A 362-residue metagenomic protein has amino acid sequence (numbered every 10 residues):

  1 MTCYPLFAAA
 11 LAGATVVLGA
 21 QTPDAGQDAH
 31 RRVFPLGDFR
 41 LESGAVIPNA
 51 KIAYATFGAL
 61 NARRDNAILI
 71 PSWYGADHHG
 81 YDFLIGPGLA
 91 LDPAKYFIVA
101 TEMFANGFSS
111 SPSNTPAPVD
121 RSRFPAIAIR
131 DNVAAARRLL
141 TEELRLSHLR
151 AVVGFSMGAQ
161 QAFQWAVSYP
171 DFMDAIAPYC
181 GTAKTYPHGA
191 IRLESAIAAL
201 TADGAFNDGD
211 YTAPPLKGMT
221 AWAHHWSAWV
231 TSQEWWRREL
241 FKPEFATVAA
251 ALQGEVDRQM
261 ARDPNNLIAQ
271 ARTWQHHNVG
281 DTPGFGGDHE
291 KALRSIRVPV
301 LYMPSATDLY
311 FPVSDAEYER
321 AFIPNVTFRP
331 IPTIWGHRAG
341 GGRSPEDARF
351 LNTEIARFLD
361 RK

Functional and structural regions predicted by a protein language model:
A20-I70, H78: Catalytic-loop region of hydrolases
A55-A117: N-terminal cap/lid subdomain of alpha/beta-hydrolase-fold enzymes
L89-E143, G189-A190, E194-D208, W335-G336: Cap/lid segment of the alpha/beta-hydrolase catalytic domain
S147-P187: Conserved hydrolase catalytic core segment
F172-D257: Alpha/beta-hydrolase-fold enzymes
I296, Y302-P304: Short beta-strand/loop motif that positions the catalytic acidic residue of the alpha/beta-hydrolase fold
L309-D315: Conserved alpha/beta-hydrolase "acid-adjacent" motif
N325-K362: Catalytic active-site module of serine/aspartate enzymes centered on a nucleophile-bearing elbow/loop
